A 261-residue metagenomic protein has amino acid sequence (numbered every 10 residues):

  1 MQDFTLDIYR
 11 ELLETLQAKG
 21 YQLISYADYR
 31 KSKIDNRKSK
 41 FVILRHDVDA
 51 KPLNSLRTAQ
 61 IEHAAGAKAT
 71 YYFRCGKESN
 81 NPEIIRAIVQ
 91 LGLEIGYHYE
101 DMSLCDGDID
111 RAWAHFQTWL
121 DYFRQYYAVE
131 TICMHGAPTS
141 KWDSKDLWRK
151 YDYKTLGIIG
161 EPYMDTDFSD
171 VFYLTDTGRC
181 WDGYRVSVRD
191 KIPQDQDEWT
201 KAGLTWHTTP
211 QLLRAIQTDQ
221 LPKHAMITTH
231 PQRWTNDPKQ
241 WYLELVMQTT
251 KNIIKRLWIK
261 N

Functional and structural regions predicted by a protein language model:
M1-R45, D49-T70, S79-N80, V89-L91 (+2 more regions): Terminal accessory/targeting
R74, E100: Histidine-centered beta-alpha loop that forms part of the nucleotide-sugar donor binding/catalytic region in diverse
